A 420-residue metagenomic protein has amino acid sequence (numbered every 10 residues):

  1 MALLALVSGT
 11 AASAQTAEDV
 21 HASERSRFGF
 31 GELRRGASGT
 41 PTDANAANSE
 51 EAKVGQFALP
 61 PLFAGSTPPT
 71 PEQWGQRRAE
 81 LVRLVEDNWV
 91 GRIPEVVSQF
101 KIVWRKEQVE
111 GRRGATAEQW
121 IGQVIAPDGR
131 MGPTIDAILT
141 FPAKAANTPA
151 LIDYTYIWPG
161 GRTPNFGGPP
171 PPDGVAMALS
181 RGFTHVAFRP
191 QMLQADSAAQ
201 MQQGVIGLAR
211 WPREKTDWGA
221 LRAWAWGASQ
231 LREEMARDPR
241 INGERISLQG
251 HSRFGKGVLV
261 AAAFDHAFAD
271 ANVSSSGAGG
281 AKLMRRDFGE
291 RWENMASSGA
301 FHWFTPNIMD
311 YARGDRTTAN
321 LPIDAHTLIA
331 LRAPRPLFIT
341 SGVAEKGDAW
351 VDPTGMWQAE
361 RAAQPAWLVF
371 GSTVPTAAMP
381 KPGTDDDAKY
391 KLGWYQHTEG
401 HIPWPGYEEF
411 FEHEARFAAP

Functional and structural regions predicted by a protein language model:
S8-G9: N-terminal signal peptide c-region/cleavage motif recognized by signal peptidases
Q15-I93, H413: N-terminal pre-domain segments of enzymes
D87, I93-T148: N-terminal cap/lid segment of alpha/beta-hydrolase-fold proteins
A146, L151-R237, G277-R286: Cap/lid segment of the alpha/beta-hydrolase catalytic domain
W158, R162-P164, S229-E293, A312 (+1 more regions): Primarily recognizes the serine-hydrolase "nucleophile elbow" in alpha/beta-hydrolase and SGNH/GDSL folds
D270-L328, D352-A378: Mobile cap/lid helix-loop segments that gate and shape the active-site cleft of serine hydrolases
A333-P353, H397-E399: Conserved strand-to-loop "acid loop" that flanks and positions the catalytic carboxylate
A359-P420: C-terminal catalytic histidine-bearing segment of alpha/beta-hydrolase fold enzymes
